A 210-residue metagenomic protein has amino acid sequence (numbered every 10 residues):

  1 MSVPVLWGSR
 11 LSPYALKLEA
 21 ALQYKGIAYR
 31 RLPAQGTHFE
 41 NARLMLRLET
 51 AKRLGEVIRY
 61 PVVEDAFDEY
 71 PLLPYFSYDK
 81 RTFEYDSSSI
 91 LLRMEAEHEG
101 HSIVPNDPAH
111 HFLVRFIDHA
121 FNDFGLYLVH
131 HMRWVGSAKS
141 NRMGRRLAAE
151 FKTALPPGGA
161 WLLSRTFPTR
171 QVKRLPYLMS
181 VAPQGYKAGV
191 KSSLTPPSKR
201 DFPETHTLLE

Functional and structural regions predicted by a protein language model:
M1-W161: GST-like domain detector, emphasizing the conserved glutathione-binding G-site in the N-terminal thioredoxin-like
Y127-E210: GST-like fold's C-terminal all-alpha helical module
